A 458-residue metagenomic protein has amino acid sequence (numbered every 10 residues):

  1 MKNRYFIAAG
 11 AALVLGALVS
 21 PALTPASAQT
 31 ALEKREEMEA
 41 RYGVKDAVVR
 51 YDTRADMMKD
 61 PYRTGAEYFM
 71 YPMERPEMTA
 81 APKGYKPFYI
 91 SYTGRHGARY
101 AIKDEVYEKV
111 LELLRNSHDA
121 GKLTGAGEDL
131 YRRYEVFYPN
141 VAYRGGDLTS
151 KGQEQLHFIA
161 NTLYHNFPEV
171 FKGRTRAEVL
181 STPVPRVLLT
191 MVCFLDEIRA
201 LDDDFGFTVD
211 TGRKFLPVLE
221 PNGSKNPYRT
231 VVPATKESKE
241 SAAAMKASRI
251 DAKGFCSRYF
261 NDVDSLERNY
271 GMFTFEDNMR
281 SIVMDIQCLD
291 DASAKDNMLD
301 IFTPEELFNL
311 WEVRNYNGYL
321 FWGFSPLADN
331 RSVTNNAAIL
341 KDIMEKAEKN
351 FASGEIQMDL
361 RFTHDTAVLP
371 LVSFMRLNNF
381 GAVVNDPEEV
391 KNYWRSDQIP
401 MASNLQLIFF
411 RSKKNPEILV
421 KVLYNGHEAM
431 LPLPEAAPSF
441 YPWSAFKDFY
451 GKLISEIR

Functional and structural regions predicted by a protein language model:
M1-A31: Bacterial Sec-dependent N-terminal signal peptides
Q29-E178, T182-D359, T363-R458: Signature for phosphate-centric chemistry
